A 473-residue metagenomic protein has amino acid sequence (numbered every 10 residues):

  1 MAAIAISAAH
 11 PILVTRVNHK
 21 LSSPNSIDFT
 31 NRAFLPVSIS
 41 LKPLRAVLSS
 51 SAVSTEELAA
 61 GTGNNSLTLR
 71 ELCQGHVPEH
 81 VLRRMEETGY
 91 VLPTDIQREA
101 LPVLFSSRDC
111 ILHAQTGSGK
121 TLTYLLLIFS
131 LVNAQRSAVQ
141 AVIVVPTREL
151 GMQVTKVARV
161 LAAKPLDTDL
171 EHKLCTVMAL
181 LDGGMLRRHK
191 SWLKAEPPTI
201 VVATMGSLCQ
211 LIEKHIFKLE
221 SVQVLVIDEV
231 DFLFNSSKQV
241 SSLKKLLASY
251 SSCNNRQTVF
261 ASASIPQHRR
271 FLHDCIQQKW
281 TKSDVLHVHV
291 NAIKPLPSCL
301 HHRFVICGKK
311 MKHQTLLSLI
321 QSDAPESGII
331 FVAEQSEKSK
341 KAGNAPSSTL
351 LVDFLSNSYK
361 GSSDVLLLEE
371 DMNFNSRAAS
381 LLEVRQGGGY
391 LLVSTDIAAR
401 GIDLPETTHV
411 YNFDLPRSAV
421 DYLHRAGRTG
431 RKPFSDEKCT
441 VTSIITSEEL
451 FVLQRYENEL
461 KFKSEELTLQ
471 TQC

Functional and structural regions predicted by a protein language model:
M1-R108, D167-L174, L181, P197-P198 (+5 more regions): N-terminal intrinsically disordered, low-complexity tails of helicases
H80, S137-E213, S221-V224, S363-L367: Conserved nucleic-acid-binding Ia/Ib motif block in the N-terminal RecA-like helicase ATPase lobe
R98-C110, T121-R136, V157-A162, C209: Walker A/P-loop NTP-binding motif
K156, K218-A292: Post-DEXD/H (motif II) to motif III coupling segment of the RecA-like Helicase ATP-binding lobe
V177-R188, M205-Q210, V332-S336, V365-A378 (+2 more regions): Conserved helicase motor
R187-W192, G343-A399: Conserved helicase ATPase core of P-loop NTP-dependent helicases/translocases
K245-A248, S298-Y359: Conserved interdomain hinge at the start of the Helicase C-terminal
R428-C473: Conserved segment of the helicase C-terminal RecA-like domain
